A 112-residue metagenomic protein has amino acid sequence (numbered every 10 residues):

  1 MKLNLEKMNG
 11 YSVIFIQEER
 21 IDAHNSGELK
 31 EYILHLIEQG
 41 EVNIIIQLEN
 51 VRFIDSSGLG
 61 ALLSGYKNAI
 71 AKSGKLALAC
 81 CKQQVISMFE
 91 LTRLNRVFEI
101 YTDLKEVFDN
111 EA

Functional and structural regions predicted by a protein language model:
M1-I14: Short beta-strand/loop segment at the start of cytosolic alpha/beta domains
I16-E18: Flexible glycine-/small-residue-rich
R20-V97: Amphipathic alpha-helical interaction surfaces in cytosolic regulatory modules
E99-D103: Short acidic-hydrophobic, aromatic-tinged amphipathic segments that line or gate anion-handling sites
E111-A112: Short, hydrophobic alpha-helical segments
